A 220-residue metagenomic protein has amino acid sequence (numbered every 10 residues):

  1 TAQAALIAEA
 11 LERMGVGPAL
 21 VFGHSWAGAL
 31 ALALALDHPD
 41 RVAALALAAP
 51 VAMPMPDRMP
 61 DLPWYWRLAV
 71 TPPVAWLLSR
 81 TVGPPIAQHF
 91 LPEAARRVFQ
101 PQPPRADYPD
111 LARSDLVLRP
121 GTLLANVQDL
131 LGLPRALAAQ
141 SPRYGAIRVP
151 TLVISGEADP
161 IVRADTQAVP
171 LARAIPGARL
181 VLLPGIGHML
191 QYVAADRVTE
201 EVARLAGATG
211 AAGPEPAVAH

Functional and structural regions predicted by a protein language model:
T1-F22, W26, R58, E200: Active-site loop/oxyanion-hole signature of alpha/beta-hydrolase fold enzymes
G28-P39, L45: Short glycine-enriched nucleophile-adjacent loop and the immediately C-terminal alpha-helix near the catalytic center
L36, L45-L77: Flexible "cap/lid" loop of the alpha/beta hydrolase fold
P56-M59, R80-A146: Conserved alpha/beta-hydrolase catalytic His-Asp/Glu region
P134, A158-V162, H188: Acidic catalytic loop of the alpha/beta-hydrolase fold
Q140-S141, A164-L171: Short alpha-helix in the alpha/beta-hydrolase fold that links the catalytic acid
I147, V153-S155: Short beta-strand/loop motif that positions the catalytic acidic residue of the alpha/beta-hydrolase fold
P176-H220: Catalytic active-site module of serine/aspartate enzymes centered on a nucleophile-bearing elbow/loop
